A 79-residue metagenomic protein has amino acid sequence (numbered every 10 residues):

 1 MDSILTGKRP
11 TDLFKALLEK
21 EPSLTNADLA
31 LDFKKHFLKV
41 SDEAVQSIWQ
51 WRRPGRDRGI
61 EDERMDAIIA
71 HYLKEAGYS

Functional and structural regions predicted by a protein language model:
M1-S79: Short, amphipathic alpha-helical interaction segments embedded in low-complexity terminal/linker regions of eukaryotic
